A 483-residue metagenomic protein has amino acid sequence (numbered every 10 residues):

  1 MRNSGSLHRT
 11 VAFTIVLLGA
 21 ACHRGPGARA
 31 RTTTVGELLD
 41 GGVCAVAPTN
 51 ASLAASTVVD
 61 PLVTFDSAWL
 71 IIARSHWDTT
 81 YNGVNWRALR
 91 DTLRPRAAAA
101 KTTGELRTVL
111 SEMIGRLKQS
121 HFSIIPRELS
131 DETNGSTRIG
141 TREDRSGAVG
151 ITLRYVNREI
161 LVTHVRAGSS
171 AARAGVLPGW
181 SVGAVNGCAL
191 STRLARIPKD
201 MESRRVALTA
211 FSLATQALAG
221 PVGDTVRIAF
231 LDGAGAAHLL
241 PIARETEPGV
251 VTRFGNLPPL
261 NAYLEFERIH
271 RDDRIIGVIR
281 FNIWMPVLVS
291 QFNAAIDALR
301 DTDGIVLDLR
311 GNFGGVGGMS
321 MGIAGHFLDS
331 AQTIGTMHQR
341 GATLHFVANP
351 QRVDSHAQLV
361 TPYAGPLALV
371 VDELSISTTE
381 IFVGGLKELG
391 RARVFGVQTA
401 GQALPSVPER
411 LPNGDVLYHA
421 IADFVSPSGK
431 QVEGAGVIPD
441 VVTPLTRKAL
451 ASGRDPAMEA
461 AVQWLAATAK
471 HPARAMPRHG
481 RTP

Functional and structural regions predicted by a protein language model:
G19-A21: C-terminal motif of bacterial Sec signal peptides marking the signal peptidase cleavage site
H23-G25: Bacterial signal peptide processing site
A47-G83: Mature N-terminal segment immediately following signal peptide/propeptide cleavage in secreted/periplasmic
A68, M113, I151, A171 (+9 more regions): Terminal peptide-recognition signature
T80-R158, V222-R227, L231-F266, V462 (+1 more regions): Extended, small/polar residue-biased N-terminal targeting/export presequences and adjacent propeptide/linker tracts
A99-E105, P178-R227, S290-N293, M319-M321 (+1 more regions): PDZ domains, with a preference for the canonical peptide-binding region formed by the helix
R142-T192, M285-V289, A422-D423: PDZ/PDZ-like domain segments forming the peptide/carboxylate-binding groove, activating on the N-terminal beta-strands
A219-P412, L450, W464-A466, H471: Cleft-lining beta-strand/loop regions that shape enzyme active-site pockets
